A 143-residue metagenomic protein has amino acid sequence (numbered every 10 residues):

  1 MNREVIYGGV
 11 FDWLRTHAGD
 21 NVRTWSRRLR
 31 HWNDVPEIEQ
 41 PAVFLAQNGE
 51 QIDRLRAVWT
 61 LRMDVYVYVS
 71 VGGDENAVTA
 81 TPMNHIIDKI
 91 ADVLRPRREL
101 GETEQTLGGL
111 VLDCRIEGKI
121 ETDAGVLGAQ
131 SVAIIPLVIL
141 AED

Functional and structural regions predicted by a protein language model:
M1-D34, I38-E39, F44-D143: Charged, amphipathic alpha-helical segments and their flanking helix caps
